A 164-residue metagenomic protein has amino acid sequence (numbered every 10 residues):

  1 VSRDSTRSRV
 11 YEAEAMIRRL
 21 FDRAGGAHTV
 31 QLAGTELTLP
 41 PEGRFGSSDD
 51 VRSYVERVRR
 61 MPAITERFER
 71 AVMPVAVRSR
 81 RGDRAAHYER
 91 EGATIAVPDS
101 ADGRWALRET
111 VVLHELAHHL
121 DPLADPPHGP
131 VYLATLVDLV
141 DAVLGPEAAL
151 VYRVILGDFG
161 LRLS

Functional and structural regions predicted by a protein language model:
V1-T110, H119-S164: Active-site-proximal or metal-binding-adjacent scaffold patches in catalytic folds
E115: Walker B catalytic acidic pair
